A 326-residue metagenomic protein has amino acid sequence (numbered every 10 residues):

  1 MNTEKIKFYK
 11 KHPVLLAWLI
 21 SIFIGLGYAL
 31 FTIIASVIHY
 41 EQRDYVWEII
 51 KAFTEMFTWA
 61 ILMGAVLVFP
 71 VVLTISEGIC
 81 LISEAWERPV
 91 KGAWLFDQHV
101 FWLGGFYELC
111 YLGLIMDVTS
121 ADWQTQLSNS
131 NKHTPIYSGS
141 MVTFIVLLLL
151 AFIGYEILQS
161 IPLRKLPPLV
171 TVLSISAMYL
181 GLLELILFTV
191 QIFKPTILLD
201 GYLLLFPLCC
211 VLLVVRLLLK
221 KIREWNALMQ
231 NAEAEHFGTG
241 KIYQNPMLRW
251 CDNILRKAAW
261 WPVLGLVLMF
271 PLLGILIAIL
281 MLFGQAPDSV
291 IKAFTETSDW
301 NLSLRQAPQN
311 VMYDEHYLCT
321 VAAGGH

Functional and structural regions predicted by a protein language model:
M1-D314, L318-H326: Intrinsic-disorder signal
